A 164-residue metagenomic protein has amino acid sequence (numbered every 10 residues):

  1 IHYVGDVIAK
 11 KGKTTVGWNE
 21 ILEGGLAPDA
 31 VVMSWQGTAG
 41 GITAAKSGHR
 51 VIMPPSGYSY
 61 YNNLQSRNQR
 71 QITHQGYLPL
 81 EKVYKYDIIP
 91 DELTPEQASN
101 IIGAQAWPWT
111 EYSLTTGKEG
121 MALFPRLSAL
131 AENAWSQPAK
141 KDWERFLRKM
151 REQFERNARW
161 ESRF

Functional and structural regions predicted by a protein language model:
I1-F164: Substrate-binding groove of N-acetylhexosamine-processing glycoside hydrolases
